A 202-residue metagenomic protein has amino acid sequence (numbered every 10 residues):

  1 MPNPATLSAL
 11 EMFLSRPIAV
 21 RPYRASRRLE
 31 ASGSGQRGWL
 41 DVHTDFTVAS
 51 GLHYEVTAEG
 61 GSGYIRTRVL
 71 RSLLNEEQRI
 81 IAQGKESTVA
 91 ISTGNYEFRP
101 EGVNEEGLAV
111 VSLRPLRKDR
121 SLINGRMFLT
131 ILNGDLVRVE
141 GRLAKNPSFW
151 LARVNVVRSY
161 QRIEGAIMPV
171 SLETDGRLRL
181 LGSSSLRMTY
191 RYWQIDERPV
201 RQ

Functional and structural regions predicted by a protein language model:
M1-N124, I131-L136, A144-R153, A166 (+1 more regions): Structured extracytoplasmic
M127-F128, R158: A residue-level detector for well-ordered beta-strand positions
V139, V170-T174: Beta-strand-dense domains in secreted/periplasmic systems and polymorphic toxin scaffolds
N155-E164: Extended lipid/amphipathic-ligand handling interfaces
